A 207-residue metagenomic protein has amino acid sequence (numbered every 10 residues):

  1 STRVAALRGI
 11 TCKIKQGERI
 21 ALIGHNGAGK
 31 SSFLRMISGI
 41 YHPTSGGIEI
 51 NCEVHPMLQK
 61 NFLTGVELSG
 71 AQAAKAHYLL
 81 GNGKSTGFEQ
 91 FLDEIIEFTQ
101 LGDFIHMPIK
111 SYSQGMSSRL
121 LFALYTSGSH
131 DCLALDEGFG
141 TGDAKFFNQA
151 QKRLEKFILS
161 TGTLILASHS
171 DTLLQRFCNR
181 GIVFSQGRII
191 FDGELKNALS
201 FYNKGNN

Functional and structural regions predicted by a protein language model:
S1-R3, E53, L58-L120, L124-C132 (+2 more regions): ABC-family P-loop ATPase nucleotide-binding domains
Q16-A21, H25-L79: ABC ATPase nucleotide-binding domain signature region
G128, L174-C178: Hydrophobic Walker B segment
F147-L159: Helical segment within the ABC ATPase nucleotide-binding domain
S168-H169: H-loop/switch region of ABC-family ATPase nucleotide-binding domains
F177-E194, Y202: H-loop (His-switch) and adjacent beta-strand-loop-beta switch element of ABC-type ATPase nucleotide-binding domains
